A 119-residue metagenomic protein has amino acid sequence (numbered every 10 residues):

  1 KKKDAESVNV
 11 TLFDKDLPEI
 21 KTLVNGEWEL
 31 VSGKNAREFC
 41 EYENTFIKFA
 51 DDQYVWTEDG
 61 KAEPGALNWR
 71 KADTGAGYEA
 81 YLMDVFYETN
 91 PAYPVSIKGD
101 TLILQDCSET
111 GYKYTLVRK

Functional and structural regions predicted by a protein language model:
K1-K3: Bacterial signal peptide processing site
A5-V8, A50-D52: Short, charged, low-hydrophobicity "junction" segments
N9-E29: N-terminal helix-cap/turn-to-beta initiation motif at the start of protein domains
K34-F46, A50-K113: Contiguous, well-ordered beta-strand patches that form the walls/edges of small beta-barrel/beta-sandwich domains
T115-K119: Short beta-strand-to-coil "C-cap" segments at the C-terminal boundary of structured domains/repeats, marking
